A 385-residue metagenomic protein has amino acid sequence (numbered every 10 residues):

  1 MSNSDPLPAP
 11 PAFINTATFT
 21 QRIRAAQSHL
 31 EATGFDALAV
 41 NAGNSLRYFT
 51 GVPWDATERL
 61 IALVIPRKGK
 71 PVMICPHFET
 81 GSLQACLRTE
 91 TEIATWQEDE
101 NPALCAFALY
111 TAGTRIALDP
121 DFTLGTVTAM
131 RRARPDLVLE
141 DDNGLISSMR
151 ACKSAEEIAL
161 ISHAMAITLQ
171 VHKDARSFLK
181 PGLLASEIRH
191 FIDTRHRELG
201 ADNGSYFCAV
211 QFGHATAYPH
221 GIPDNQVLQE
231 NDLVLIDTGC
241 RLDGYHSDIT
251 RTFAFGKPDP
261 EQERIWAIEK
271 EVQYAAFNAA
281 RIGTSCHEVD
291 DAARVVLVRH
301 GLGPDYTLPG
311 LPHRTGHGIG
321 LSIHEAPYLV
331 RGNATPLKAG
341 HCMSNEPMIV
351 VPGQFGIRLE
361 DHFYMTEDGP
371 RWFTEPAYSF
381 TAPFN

Functional and structural regions predicted by a protein language model:
M1-N385: Active-site neighborhoods and metal-handling regions in enzymes and metal-associated proteins
